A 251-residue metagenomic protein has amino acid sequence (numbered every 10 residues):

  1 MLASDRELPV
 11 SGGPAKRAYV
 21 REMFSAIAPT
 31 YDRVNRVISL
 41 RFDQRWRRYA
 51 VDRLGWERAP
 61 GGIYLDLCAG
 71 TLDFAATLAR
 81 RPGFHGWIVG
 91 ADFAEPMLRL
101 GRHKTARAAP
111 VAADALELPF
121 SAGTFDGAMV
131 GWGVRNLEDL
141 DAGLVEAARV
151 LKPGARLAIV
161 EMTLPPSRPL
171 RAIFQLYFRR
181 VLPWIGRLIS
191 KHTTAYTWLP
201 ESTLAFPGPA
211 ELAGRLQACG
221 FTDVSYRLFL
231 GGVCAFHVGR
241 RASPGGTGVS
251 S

Functional and structural regions predicted by a protein language model:
T30, L40-G61, T77: Conserved alpha-helix/loop element of class I SAM-dependent methyltransferases that forms part of the SAM/SAH-binding
P60, F84, L151-R156: Short glycine-dipeptide loop
I63-E117: Class I SAM-dependent methyltransferase SAM/SAH-binding core
L116-G127: A short acidic, Gly/Pro-enriched loop at the edge of an enzyme's catalytic core that lines a small-molecule cofactor
D126-L140: A short SAM/SAH-binding and catalytic strip from SAM-dependent methyltransferases
D141-P153: A short glycine-rich, Lys/Arg-flanked "PGG" loop and its adjoining helix->strand segment in the class I
V160-R215, S225: C-terminal alpha-helical "lid/dimerization" subdomain adjacent to the S-adenosyl-L-methionine
T222, L228-S251: Core SAM-dependent methyltransferase catalytic element
